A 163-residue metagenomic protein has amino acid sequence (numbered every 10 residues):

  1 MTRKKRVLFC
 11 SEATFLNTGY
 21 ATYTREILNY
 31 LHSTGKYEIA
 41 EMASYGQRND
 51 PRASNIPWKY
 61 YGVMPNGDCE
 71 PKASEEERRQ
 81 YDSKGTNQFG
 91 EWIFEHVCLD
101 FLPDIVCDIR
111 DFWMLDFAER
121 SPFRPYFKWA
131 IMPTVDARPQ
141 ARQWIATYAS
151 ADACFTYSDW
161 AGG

Functional and structural regions predicted by a protein language model:
M1-N55: N-terminal subdomain of nucleotide-sugar transferases
R25, N29, I145, G163: Active-site phosphate/pyrophosphate- and oxyanion-stabilizing loops and adjacent acidic/basic residues in soluble
R48-G162: Extended catalytic core of nucleotide-activated donor transferases of GT-like folds
